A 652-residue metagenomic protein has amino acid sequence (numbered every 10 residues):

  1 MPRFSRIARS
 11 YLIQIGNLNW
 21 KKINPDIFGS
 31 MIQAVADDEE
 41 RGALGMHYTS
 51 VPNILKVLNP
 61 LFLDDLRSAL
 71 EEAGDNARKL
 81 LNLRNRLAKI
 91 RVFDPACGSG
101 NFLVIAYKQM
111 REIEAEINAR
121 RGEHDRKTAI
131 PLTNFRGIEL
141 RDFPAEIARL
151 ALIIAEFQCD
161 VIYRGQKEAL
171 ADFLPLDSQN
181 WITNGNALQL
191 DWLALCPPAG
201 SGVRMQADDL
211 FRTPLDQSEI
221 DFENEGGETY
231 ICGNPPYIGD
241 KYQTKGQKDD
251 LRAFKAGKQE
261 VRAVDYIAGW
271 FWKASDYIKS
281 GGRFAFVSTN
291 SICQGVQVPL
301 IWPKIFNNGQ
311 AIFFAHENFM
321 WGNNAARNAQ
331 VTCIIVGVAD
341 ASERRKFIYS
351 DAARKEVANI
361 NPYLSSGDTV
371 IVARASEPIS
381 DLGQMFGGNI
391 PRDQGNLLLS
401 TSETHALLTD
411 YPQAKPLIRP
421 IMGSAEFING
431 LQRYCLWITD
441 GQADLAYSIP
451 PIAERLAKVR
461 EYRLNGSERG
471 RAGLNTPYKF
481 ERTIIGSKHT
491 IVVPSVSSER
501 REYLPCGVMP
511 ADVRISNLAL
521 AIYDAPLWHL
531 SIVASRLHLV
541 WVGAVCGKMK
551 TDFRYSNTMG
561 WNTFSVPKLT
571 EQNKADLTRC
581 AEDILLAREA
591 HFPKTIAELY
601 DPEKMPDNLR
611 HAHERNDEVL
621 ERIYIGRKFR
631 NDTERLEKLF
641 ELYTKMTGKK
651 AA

Functional and structural regions predicted by a protein language model:
M1-I130, L140, P144, D191 (+8 more regions): Class I S-adenosyl-L-methionine
Q14, E40, G74-R91, S178 (+5 more regions): Flexible, glycine/threonine-enriched loop-and-boundary segments that flank and lead into catalytic domains of large
N53, V104, R111, A145 (+11 more regions): Signature of N6-adenine DNA methyltransferases within the class I
C97, P451-V459, T563-A652: Non-catalytic DNA-recognition/assembly elements of restriction-modification systems
R136-I138: Conserved SAM-binding motif I beta-strand of class I
A148: Conserved SAM-binding loop
N186: Conserved acidic residues
A268, E343, A352-R579, D583 (+1 more regions): Polybasic, glycine- and aromatic-enriched phosphate-binding surface used to engage nucleic acids
